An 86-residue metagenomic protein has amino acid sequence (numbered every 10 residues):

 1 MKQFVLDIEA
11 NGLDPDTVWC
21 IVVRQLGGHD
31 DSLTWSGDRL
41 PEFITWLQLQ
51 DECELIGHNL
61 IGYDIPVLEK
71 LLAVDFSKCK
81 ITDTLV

Functional and structural regions predicted by a protein language model:
K2-L6, P15-V86: Conserved DEDDh/DEDDy metal-dependent 3′-5′ exonuclease domain
N11: Conserved Rossmann-like nucleotide-cofactor binding loop
